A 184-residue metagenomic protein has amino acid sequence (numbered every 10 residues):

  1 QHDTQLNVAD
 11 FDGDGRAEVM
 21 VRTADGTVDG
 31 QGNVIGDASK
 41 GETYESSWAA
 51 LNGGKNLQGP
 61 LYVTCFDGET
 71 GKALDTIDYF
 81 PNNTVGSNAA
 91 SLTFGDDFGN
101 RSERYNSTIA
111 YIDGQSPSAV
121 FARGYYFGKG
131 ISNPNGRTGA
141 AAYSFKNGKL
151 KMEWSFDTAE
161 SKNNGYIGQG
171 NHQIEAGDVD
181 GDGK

Functional and structural regions predicted by a protein language model:
Q1-K184: Beta-propeller-forming repeat regions
